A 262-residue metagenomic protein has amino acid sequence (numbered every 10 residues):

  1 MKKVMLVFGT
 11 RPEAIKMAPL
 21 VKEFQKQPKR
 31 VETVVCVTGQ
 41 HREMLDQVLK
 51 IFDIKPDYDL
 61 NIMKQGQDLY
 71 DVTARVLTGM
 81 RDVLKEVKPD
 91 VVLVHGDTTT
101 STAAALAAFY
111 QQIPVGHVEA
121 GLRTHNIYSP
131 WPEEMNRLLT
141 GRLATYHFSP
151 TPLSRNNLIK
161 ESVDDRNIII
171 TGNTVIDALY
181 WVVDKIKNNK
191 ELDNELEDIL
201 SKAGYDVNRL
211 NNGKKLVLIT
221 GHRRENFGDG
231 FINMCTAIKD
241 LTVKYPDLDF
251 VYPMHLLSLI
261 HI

Functional and structural regions predicted by a protein language model:
M1-G39: N-terminal subdomain of nucleotide-sugar transferases
K29-R75, G79: Conserved nucleotide-sugar phosphate-binding/catalytic loop shared by glycosyltransferases and other
R30-E32, C235-M254: A conserved nucleotide-sugar
C36-T38, R42-E43, L143-D229: A nucleotide-sugar donor-handling region in carbohydrate enzymes
K88-D90: Proline-aspartate-enriched helix->loop->beta-strand connector
L93-Q111: An aromatic- and histidine-rich active-site surface loop
H117-W131, L143-T145: A short, histidine- and acid-enriched strand-loop-helix "catalytic/donor-clamping" loop that lines the nucleotide-sugar
I260-I262: Conserved small/polar residues in nucleotide/adenosyl-binding loops
